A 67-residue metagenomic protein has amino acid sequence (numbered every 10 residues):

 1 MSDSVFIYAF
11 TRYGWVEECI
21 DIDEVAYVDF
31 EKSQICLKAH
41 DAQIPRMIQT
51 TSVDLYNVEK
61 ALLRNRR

Functional and structural regions predicted by a protein language model:
S2-E18, E24-R67: Acidic, Ser/Thr- and proline-rich intrinsically disordered linker/docking segments of eukaryotic scaffolds
